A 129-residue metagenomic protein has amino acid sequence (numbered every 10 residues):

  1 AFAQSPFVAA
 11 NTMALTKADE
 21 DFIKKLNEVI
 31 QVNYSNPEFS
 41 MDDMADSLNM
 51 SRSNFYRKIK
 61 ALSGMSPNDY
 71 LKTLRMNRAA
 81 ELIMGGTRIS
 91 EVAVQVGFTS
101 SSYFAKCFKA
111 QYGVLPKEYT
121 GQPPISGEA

Functional and structural regions predicted by a protein language model:
A1-N49, N54: Membrane-proximal linker segments that couple transmembrane helices to downstream signaling/catalytic modules
S5, L115, Q122-P123: Intrinsic-disorder/low-complexity coil detector
K17-E20, E28, E38, D42 (+5 more regions): Glutamate identity and glutamate-enriched acidic tracts
N27-F39, I59, S63, A80-R88 (+2 more regions): Basic, amphipathic alpha-helical hairpins
M41-L71, V94-E118: Basic/polar phosphate-binding segments, predominantly the helix-turn-helix DNA-binding elements of transcriptional
A61-T99, G121-A129: Terminal helix-turn-helix DNA-binding modules in bacterial transcription factors
